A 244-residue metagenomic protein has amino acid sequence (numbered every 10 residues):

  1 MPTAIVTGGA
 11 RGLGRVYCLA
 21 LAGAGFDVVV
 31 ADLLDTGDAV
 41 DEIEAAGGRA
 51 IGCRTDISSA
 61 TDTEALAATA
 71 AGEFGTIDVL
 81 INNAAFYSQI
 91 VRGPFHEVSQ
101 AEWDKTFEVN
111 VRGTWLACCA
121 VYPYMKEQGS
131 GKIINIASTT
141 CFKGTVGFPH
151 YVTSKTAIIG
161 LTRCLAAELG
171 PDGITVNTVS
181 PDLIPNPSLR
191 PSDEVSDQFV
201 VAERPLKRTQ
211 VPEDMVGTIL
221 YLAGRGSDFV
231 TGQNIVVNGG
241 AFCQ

Functional and structural regions predicted by a protein language model:
G75, G170, T175, V230-G232 (+1 more regions): Short, small/polar-rich loop/turn modules that mediate ligand/substrate recognition or access, typified
Y87, R92, K143, Q198 (+3 more regions): Short C-terminal tail/terminal secondary-structure segment of NAD(P)H-dependent dehydrogenase/reductase domains
V91-F95, S99-D104, L189, V200: Substrate-binding pocket helix/loop in short-chain dehydrogenase/reductase
W115, S130, T209-V237, F242: C-terminal substrate-recognition "lid" of short-chain dehydrogenase/reductases
C118, S154, T162: Active-site helix of classical SDR
P123, A167-P171, D228: Alpha-helical segment proximal to the catalytic Tyr-Lys
S138: Residue(s) in the substrate-gating loop at a strand-loop-helix junction that position the organic substrate next
